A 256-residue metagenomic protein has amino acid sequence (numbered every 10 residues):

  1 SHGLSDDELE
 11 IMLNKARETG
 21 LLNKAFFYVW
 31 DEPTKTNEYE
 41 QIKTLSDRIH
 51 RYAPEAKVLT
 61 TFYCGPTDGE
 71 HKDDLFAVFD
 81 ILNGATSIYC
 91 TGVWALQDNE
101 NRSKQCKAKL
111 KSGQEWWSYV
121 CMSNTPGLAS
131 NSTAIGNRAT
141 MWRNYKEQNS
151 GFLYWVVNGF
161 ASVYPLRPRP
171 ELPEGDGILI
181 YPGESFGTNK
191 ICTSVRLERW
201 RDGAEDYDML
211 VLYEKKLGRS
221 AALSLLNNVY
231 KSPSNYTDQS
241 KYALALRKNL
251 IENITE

Functional and structural regions predicted by a protein language model:
S1-H2, D7-E38, I42, S46-G65 (+2 more regions): Catalytic domains of carbohydrate-active enzymes that cleave complex glycans
S1-V163: Catalytic-core regions of glycoside hydrolase
